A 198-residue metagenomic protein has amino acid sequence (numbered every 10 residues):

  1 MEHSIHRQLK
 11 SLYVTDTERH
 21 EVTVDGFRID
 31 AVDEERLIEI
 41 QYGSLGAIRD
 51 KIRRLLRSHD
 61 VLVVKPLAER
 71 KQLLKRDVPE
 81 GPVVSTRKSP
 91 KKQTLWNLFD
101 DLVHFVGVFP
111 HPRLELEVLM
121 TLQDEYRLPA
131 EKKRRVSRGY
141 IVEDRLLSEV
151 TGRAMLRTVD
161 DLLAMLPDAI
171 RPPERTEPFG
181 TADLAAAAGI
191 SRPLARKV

Functional and structural regions predicted by a protein language model:
M1-R28, H104: Acidic-basic catalytic patches of nuclease active cores, encompassing PD-(D/E)XK and other metal-cofactor nuclease
M1-R7, A68-R70, V83-L95: Solvent-exposed, charged helical/coil patches that constitute nucleic-acid or partner-interaction surfaces
K10, R49-R53, V106: Short amphipathic alpha-helical segments and helix-helix/interface helices
I29-S44, I48, L55, L62-V63: Conserved catalytic cores of phosphodiester-cleaving nucleases, focusing on short active-site segments
V84-D161: Long, low-complexity, charged/polar intrinsically disordered regions in eukaryotic proteins
R157-R175: Positively charged, polyanion-binding regions of nucleic-acid-associated proteins
P173-A188: Short acidic, hydrophobic short linear motifs in intrinsically disordered regions
I190-V198: Short amphipathic alpha-helical interaction segments
